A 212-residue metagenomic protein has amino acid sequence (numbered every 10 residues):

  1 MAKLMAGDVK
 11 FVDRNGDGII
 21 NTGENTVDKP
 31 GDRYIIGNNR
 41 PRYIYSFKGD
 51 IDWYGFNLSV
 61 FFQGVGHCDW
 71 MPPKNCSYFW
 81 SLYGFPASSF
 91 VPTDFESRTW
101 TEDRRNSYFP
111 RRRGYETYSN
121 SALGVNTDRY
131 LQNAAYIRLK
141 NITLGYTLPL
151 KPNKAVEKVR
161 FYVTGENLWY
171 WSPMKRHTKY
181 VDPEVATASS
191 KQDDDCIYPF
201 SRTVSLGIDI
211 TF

Functional and structural regions predicted by a protein language model:
K3-D8, V65-R160, G165: Extracytoplasmic gating/loop element in the C-terminal half of outer-membrane beta-barrel translocons and assembly
D13, D17, N21: Acidic carboxylate motifs that coordinate Ca2+ or other divalent cations, activating on Asp/Glu
T26-I35, R40, A122-Y130, T187-Q192: Extracytoplasmic loops and strand-loop junctions of Gram-negative outer membrane beta-barrel proteins
Y43-G49, F56, L139-L144, R202-L206: Hydrophobic, lipid-facing positions within transmembrane beta-strands of outer-membrane proteins
D52, Q63-V65, T164-L168, T211: Outer-membrane beta-barrel pore domains and translocons
G55-S59, K151-P152: Repeated loop/turn-to-beta-strand initiation elements of outer-membrane beta-barrel proteins
V60, F161-V163, I208: Membrane-embedded beta-strand positions of outer-membrane beta-barrel proteins
Y83-F85, F95, T99-E102, G124 (+1 more regions): C-terminal beta-signal and terminal closure region of outer-membrane beta-barrel proteins
